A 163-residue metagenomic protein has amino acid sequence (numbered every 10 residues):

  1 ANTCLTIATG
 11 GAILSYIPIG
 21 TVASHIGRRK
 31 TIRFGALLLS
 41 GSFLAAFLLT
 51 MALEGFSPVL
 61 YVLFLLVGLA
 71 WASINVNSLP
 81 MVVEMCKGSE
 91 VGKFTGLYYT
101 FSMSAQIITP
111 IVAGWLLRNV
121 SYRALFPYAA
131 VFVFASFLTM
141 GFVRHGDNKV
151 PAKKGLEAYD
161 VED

Functional and structural regions predicted by a protein language model:
A1-G10, P58-V59: Loop-to-transmembrane helix entry
L14-R28, L117: Helix-to-loop junctions at the C-terminal end of transmembrane segments in multipass secondary transporters
H25-L38: Cytoplasmic membrane-interface "Motif A"-like loop-to-helix N-cap segments of 12-TM Major Facilitator Superfamily
L38-E54: C-terminal ends and interior cores of transmembrane alpha-helices in multi-pass membrane transporters/permeases
S73-K87: Intracellular juxtamembrane helix-capping segments at the cytosolic ends of symmetry-related transmembrane helices
G88-Y98: Loop-to-transmembrane helix entry/capping segments in MFS-fold secondary transporters and related SLC/MFSD carriers
W115-V133: A membrane-interface helix-boundary motif in multi-pass transporters
A129-D163: Multi-pass alpha-helical transporter architecture, strongest for 12-TM Major Facilitator/SLC carriers used
